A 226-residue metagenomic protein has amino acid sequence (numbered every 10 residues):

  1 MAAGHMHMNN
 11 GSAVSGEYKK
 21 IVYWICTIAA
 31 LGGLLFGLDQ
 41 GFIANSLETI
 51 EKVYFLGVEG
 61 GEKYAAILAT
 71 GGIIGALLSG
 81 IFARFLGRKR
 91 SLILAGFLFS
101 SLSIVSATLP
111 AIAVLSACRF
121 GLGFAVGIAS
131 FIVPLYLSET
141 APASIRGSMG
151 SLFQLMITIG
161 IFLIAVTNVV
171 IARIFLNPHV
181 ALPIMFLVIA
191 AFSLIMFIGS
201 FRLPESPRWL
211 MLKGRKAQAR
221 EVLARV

Functional and structural regions predicted by a protein language model:
A2-R225: Transmembrane-helix signature of 12-pass secondary carriers
